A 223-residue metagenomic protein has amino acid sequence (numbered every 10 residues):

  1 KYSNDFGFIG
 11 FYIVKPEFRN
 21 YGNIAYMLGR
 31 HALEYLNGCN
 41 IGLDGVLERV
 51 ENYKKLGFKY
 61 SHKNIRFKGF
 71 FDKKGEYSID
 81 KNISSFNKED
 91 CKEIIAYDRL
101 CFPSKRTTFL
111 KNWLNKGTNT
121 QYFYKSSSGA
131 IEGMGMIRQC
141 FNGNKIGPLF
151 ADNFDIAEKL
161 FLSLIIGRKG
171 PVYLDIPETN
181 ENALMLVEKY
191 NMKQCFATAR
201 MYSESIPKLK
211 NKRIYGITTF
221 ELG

Functional and structural regions predicted by a protein language model:
D5, K15-Y21, R30-N40, S85-G223: Intrinsically disordered, low-complexity, positively biased terminal segments
A25-V46, V50, H62-F71: Glycine/small-residue-rich loop that forms an oxyanion/phosphate-binding "nest" at active or ligand-binding sites
N52-F58, V187: Conserved active-site tyrosine of GNAT-family acetyltransferases
S61-R66, K193-A197: Short hydrophobic/aromatic-enriched beta-strand-loop microsegments
K68-K73, S203-I206: Short beta-strand-to-coil "C-cap" segments at the C-terminal boundary of structured domains/repeats, marking
F70-K88: Conserved N-terminal entry element of GNAT/NAT acetyltransferase domains
